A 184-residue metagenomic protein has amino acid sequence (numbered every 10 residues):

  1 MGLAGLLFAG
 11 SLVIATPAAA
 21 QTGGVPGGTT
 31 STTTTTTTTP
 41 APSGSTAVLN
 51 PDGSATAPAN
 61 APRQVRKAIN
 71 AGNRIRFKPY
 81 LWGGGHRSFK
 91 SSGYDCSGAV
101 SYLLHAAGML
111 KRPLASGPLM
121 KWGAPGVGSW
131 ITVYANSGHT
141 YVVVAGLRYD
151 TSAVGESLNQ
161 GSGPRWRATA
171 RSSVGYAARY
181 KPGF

Functional and structural regions predicted by a protein language model:
M1-Y80, S157-F184: Intrinsically disordered, low-complexity, Pro/Ser/Thr/Asn/Gly/Ala-rich spacer/linker segments adjacent to signal
G53-A55, G98, A153: Low-complexity, compositionally biased segments
A59-V127: Secreted/periplasmic proteins that engage bacterial cell-wall peptidoglycan
I69, S101, H105-F184: ...with weaker cross-activation on analogous glycine-rich loops/strands in unrelated enzymes
